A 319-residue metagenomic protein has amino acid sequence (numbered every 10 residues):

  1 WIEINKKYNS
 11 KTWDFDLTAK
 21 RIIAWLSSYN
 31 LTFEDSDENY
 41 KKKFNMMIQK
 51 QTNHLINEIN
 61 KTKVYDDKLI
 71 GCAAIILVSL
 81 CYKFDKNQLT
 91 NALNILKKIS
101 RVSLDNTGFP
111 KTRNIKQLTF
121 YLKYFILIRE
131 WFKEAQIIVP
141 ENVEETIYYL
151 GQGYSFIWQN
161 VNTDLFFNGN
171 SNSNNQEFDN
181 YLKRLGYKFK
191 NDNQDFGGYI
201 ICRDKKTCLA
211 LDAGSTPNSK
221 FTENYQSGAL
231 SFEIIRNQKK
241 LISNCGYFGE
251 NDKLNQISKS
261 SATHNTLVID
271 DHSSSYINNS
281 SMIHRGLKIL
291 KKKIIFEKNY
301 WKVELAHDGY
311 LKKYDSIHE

Functional and structural regions predicted by a protein language model:
W1-I147: Aromatic-lined, polymer-binding surfaces characteristic of secreted/periplasmic polysaccharide-degrading enzymes
W13-A19, V64-A74, S171-R184, D212 (+2 more regions): Short N-terminal helix-initiation segments at or just after the protein's N-terminus
D14-D16, D35-D37, D66-D67, D85 (+10 more regions): Acidic-enriched, low-complexity/disordered segments with a strong bias for Aspartate over Glutamate
Y29-N30, N162, S275: Short amphipathic alpha-helical segments with coiled-coil-like heptad repeat character
D35, Y40-N60, N94-S100, I137-Y154 (+6 more regions): Contiguous hydrophobic segments
L77, Q152-F156, N265: Generic alpha-helical structural context detector
D105-S243, I295-E297: Carbohydrate-active enzyme catalytic cores, enriched for enzymes that act on polyanionic acidic polysaccharides
F189-E319: Non-catalytic C-terminal accessory modules of carbohydrate-active enzymes
